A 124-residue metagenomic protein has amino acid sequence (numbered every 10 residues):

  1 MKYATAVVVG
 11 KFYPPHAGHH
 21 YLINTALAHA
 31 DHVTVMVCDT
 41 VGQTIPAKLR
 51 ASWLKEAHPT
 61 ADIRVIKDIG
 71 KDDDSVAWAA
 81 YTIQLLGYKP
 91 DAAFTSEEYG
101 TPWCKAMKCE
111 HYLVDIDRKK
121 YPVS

Functional and structural regions predicted by a protein language model:
M1-S124: Nucleotidyltransferase catalytic core that binds NTPs
